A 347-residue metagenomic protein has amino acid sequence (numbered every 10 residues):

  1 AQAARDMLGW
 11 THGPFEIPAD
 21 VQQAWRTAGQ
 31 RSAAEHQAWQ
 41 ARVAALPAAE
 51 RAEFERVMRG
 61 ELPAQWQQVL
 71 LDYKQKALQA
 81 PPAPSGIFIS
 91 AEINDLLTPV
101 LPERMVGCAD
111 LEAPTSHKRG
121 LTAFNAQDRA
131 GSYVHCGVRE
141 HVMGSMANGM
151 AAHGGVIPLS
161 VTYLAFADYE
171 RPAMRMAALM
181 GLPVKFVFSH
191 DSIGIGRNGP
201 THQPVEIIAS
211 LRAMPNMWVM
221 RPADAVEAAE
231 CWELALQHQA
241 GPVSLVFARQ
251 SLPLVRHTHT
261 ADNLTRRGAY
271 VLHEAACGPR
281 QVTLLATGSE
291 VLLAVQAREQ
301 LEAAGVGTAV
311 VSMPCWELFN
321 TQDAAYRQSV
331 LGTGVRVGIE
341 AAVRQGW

Functional and structural regions predicted by a protein language model:
A1-Q23, G194-P200, Q237-W347: Thiamine diphosphate
Q23-V246, S251-P253, D323, S329-V330: Thiamine diphosphate
